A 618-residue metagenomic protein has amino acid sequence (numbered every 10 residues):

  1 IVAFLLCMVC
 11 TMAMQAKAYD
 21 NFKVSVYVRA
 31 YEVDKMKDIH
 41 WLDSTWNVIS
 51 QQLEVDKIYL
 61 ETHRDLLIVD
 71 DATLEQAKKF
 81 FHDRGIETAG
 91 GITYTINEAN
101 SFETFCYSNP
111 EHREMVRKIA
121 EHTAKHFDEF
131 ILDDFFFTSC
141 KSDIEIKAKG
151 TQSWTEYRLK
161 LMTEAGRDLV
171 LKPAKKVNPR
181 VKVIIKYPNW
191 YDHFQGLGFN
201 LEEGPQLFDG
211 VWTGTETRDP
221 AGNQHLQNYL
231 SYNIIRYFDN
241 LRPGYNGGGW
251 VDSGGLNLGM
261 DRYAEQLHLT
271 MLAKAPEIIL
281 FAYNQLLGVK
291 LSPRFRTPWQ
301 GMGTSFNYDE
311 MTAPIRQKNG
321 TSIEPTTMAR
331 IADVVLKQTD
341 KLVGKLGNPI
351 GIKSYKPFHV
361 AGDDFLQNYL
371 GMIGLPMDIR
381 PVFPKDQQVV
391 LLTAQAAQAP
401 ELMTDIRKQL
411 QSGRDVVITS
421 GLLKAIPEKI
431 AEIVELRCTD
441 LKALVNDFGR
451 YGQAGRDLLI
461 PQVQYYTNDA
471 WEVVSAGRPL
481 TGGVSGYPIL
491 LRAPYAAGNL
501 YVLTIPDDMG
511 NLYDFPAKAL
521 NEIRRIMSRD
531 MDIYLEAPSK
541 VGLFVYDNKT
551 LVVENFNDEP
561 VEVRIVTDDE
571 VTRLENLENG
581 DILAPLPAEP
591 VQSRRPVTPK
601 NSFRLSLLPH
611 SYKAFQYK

Functional and structural regions predicted by a protein language model:
V2-T11: Bacterial N-terminal signal peptides
Y19-S44, L74-D128, D134, T138-I144 (+2 more regions): Active-site-adjacent "subsite" loops/lids of carbohydrate-active enzymes
V28-E32, E61-R64, T93, D133-F136 (+11 more regions): Structural motif
D34-Q52, P110-T123, H193-G204, G259-T270: Short, acidic/polar
H40-D65, H122-I131, V211, L267-F281 (+2 more regions): Catalytic domains of carbohydrate-active enzymes, especially glycoside hydrolases
T45-Q52, L74-G85, A124, L201-Q206 (+2 more regions): Acidic (Asp/Glu)-rich catalytic clusters
D56, N100-T104, D128, D134 (+8 more regions): Hydrophobic targeting/anchoring helices
N368, M377, P381, T393-K618: A conserved amphipathic helix/loop scaffold that creates a polar/acidic microenvironment used either to coordinate
